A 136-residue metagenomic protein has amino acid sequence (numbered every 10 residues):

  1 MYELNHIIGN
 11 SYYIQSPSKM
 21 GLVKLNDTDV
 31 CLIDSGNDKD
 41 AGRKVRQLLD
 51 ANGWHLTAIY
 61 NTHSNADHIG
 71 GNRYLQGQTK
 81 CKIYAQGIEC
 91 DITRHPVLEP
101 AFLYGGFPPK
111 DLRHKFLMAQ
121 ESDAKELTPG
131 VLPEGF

Functional and structural regions predicted by a protein language model:
M1, S11-Y12, I59, I83: Intrinsically disordered, low-complexity N-terminal regions enriched in serine/proline/glycine with scattered basic
M1-E3, R113-H114: Intrinsically disordered, low-complexity boundary segments flanking structured domains
Y2-N52: Conserved beta-strand hairpin/beta-sheet module of binuclear metal-dependent hydrolase folds, prominently
R43, Q47-F136: Active-site HxH/HxHxD metal-binding segment of metal-dependent hydrolases
